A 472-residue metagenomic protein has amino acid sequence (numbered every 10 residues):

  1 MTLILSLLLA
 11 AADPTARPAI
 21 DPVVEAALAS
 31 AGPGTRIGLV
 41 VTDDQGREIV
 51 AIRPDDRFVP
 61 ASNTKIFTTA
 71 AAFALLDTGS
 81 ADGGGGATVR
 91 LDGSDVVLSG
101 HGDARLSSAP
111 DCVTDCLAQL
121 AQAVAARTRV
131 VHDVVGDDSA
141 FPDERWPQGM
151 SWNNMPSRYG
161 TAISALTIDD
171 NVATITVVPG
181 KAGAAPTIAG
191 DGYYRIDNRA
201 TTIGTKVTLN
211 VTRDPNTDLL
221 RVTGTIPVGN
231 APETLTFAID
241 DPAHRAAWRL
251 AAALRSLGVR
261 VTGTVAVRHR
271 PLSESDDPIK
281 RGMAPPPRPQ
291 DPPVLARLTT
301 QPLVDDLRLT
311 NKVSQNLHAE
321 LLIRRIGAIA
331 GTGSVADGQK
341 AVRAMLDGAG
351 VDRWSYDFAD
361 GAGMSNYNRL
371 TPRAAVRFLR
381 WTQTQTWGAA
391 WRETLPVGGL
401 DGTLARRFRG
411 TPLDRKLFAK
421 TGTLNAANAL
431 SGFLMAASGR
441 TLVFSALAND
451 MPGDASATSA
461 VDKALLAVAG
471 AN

Functional and structural regions predicted by a protein language model:
M1-A10: Bacterial N-terminal signal peptides
T15-A27, A74-R353, G470-A471: Conserved serine DD-peptidase/penicillin-binding transpeptidase domain and beta-lactam-recognizing active-site
L28-I52, A266: A short, well-structured edge-of-sheet supersecondary motif
L39-V41, G86-R90, S431: Short beta-strand scaffold segments in enzyme catalytic cores
I49-I52, V313-N316, E320-N472: Small-residue-rich helix-loop
A51-A71, L75: Short active-site loop at a secondary-structure junction that contains or immediately precedes the catalytic residue(s)
D55-D56, R268, A448: A generic structural motif
